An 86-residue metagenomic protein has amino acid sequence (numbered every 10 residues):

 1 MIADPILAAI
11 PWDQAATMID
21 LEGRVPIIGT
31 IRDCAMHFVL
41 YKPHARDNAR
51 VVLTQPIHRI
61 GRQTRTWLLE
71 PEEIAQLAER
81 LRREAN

Functional and structural regions predicted by a protein language model:
I2-E22: Short aromatic-glycine-(Arg/Gly/Cys) micro-motifs in beta-strand/loop hairpins
I10-P11, P43-A45: A generic structural signal for short, solvent-exposed coil/turn residues that cap or connect secondary-structure
L21-G29: A short, exposed loop/beta-hairpin motif centered on an aromatic-Gly-Thr core
G29-H44: A short, charged, amphipathic alpha-helix used as a generic interaction element across diverse proteins
H44-V51, R82-N86: Short, surface-exposed secondary-structure junctions/capping segments
D47-E70: Short, structured protein-protein interaction patches enriched in aromatics and acidic/basic residues, typified by
W67-N86: Helix-rich interaction surfaces within compact, conserved domain-sized segments that mediate assembly or partner
